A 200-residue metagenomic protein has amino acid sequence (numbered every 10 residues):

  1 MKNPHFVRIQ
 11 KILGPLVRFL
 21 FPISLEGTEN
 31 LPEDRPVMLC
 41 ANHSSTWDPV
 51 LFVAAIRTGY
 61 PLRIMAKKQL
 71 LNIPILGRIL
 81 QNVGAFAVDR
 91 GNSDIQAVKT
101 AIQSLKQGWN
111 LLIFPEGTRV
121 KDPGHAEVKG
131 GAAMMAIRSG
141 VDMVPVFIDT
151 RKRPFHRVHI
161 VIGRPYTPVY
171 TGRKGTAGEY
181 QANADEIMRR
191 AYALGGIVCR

Functional and structural regions predicted by a protein language model:
N3-H5, R18, P32-N92: Catalytic core of membrane glycerolipid acyltransferases/transacylases, capturing the structured, soluble-facing
P4, Q96-R200: Non-catalytic C-terminal accessory region of glycerolipid acyltransferases and related lyso-lipid remodeling enzymes
V7-L16: N-terminal nucleotide/polyanion-binding subdomain common to many enzyme families
L13, N82-A87, P115-T118: Short, basic, glycine/proline-bearing loop/turn elements
R18-E26: Short gly/ser/thr-rich secondary-structure transition/capping motifs
L25, I73, I95-V98: Structural motif corresponding to alpha-helix initiation and N-cap regions
L25, I79-L80, M143, I162: Structural signal for hydrophobic
T28-N30: A short, basic/flexible loop-to-alpha-helix module at the beginning of a structural domain
